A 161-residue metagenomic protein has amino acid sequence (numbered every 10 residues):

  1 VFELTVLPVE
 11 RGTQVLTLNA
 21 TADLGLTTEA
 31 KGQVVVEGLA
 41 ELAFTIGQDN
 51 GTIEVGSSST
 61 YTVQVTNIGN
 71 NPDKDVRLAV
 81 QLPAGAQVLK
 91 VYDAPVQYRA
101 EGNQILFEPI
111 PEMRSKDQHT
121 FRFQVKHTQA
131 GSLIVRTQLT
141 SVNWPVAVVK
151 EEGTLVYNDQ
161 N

Functional and structural regions predicted by a protein language model:
V1-N161: Exported/extracytosolic protein signature
